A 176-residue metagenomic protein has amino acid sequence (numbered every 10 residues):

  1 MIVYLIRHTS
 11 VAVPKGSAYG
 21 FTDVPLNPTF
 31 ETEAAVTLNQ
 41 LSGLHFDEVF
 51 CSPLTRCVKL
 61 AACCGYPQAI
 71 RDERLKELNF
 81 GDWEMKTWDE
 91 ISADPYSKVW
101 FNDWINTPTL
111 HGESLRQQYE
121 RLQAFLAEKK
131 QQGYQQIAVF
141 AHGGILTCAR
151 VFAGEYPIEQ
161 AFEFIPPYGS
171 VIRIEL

Functional and structural regions predicted by a protein language model:
V3, G133-A141: Generic beta-sheet signal
V3-L60, T109-L122: Loop-to-helix element that buttresses phosphate recognition and phosphoryl-transfer chemistry
V36-Y96: Phosphate-coordination/substrate-recognition cap region in phosphate-metabolizing enzymes
S42-H45, K129-Q135: Glycine-rich phosphate-binding loop signature in dinucleotide/nucleotide-binding domains
C63, C148-F152: Active-site signature of alpha/beta-hydrolase-fold catalytic machinery across serine- and Asp/Cys-nucleophile hydrolases
K98-Q131: Internal catalytic-core helix/loop-beta-alpha segment that presents or stabilizes conserved functional determinants
G143-T147, S170-I172: GST superfamily/GST-like fold recognition
Y156-L176: Domain-level recognition of soluble alpha/beta enzyme cores, biased toward histidine phosphatases/phosphomutases
